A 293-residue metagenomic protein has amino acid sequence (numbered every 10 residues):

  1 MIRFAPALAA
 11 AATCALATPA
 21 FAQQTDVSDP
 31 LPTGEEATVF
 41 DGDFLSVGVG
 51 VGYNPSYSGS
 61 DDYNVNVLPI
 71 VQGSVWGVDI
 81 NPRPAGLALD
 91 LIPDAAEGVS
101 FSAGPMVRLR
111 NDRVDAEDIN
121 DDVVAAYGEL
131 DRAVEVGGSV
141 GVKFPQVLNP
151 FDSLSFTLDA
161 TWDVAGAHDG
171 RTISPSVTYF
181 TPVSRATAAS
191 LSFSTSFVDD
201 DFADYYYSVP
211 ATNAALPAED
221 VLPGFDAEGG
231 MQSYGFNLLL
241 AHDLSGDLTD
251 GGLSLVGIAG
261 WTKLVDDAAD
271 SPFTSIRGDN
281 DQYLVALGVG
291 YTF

Functional and structural regions predicted by a protein language model:
M1-F40, S60: Cleavable N-terminal export/targeting peptides
P32-D43, G59, V78-F101, P145-S153 (+3 more regions): Short loop/turn motifs that connect adjacent beta-strands in outer-membrane beta-barrel proteins
D43, Y63-P69, V99, L130-V136 (+3 more regions): Residues that define the transmembrane beta-barrel architecture of outer-membrane proteins
D43-V49, P69, I80, F101-P105 (+6 more regions): Transmembrane beta-strands of outer-membrane beta-barrel proteins
V47-P55, V78-L89, V123-A125, S153-V164: Transmembrane beta-strand segments that form the barrel wall of outer-membrane beta-barrel proteins
V49-Y53, P69-V75, L87-P93, P105 (+6 more regions): Residues on the lipid-exposed face of transmembrane beta-strands in outer-membrane beta-barrel proteins
V51-N54, I119-V124, L158-A160, L216-F225 (+1 more regions): Extracytoplasmic loops and strand-loop junctions of Gram-negative outer membrane beta-barrel proteins
V142-Q146, V164-S174, T178-S254, W261-A269 (+2 more regions): Outer-membrane beta-barrel transmembrane domain signature
